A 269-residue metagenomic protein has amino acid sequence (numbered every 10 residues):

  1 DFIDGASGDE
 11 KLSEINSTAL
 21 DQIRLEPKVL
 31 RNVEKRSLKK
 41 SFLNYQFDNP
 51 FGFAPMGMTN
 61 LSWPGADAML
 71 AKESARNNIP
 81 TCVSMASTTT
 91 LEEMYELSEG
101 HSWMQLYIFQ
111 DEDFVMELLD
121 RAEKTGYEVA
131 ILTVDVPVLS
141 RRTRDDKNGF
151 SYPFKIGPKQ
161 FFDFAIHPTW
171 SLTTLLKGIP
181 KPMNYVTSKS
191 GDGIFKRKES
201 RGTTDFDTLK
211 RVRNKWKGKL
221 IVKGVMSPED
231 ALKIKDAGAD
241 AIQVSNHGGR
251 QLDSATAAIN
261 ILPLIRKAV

Functional and structural regions predicted by a protein language model:
D1-N44, P153-T204: An N-cap/entry alpha-helix motif that binds or orients negatively charged groups
D1-T133: N-terminal capping/small domains of soluble enzymes
F53, S74, L132, V212 (+3 more regions): Conserved, mostly hydrophobic/aromatic
M58, L139, N246-T256: Glycine-rich, proline-tolerant flexible connector loops at the mouths of alpha/beta enzymes
R76-P80, E96-S102, K124-E128, K215-K219 (+3 more regions): Glycine-enriched alpha-helix->loop->beta-strand junction motifs that scaffold or abut catalytic
M85-T88, F109, T203, I221-P228: Glycine-rich beta-to-alpha transition loops that act as phosphate-gripper elements at the mouths of alpha/beta enzyme
M94-W103, P158, F164, S200-L220 (+1 more regions): Alpha-helix-loop-beta-strand connector modules within alpha/beta enzyme cores
L118-L119, M226-G238, V269: Catalytic cores of alpha/beta
